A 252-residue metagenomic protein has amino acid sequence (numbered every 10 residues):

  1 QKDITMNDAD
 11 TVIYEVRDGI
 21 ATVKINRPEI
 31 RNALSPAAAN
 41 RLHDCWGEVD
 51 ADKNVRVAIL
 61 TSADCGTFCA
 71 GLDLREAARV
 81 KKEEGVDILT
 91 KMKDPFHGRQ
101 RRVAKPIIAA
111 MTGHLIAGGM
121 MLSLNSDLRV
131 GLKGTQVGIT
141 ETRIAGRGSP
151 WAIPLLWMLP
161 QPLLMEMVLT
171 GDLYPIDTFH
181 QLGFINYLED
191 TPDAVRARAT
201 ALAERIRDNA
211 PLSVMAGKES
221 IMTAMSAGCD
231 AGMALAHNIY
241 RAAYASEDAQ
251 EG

Functional and structural regions predicted by a protein language model:
K2-T61, C65-G66: Conserved CoA-thioester-binding segment of acyl-CoA-metabolizing enzymes
V23, L60, D73, L122-L124 (+2 more regions): Hydrophobic/aromatic residues within transmembrane alpha-helices of multi-pass small-molecule transporters
S62-R99, L115, G228: Glycine- (often His-adjacent) and acidic-residue-rich active-site loop that binds/positions the CoA thioester
A70-L72, L163-D172: Short helix- or helix-capping micro-motifs that position conserved polar/aromatic residues at function-defining sites
F96-R102, A110, I116-V168, R198 (+1 more regions): CoA-thioester-processing core
V130-T135, I185-A234, E247: C-terminal long alpha-helix characteristic of the crotonase
Q161-M165, Y174-Q181, A210-M215: Short, structured loop/turn "capping" segments at alpha-beta junctions
M167-V168, S220, A224, I239-Y244: Helix-loop "lid/cap" segments that line or gate small-molecule binding pockets
